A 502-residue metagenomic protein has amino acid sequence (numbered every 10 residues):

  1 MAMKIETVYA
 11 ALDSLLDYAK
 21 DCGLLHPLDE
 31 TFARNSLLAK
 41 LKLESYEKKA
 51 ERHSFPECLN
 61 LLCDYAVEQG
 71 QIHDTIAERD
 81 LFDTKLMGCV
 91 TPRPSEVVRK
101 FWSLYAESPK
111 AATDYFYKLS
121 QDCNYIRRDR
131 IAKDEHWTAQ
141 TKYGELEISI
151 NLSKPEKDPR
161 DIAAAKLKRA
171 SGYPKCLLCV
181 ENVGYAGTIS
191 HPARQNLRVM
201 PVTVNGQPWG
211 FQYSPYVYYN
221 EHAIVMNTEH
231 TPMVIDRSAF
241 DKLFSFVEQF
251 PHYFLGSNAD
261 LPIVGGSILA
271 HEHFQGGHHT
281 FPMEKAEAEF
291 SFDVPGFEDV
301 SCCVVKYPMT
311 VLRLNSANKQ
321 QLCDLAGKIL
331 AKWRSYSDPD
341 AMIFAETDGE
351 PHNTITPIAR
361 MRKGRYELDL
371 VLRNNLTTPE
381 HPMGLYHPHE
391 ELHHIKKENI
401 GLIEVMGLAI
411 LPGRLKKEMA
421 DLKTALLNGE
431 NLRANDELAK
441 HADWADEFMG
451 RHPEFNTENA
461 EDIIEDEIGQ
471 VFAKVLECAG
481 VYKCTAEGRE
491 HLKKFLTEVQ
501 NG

Functional and structural regions predicted by a protein language model:
M1-V225, E229-P232, K306-P308, L322-A326 (+2 more regions): Active-site microenvironments that recognize anionic phosphate/pyrophosphate groups
N196-R198, H230-L255: Helical scaffold of the NTase/Pol beta-like nucleotidyltransferase catalytic core
S238, V247-S267, G276-L330, R334-S337: Catalytic or ion-translocation cores adjacent to nucleophile or general acid/base/metal-coordination motifs in diverse
P262-A270, D348-T354: Beta-rich nucleic-acid/ligand-interaction surfaces
